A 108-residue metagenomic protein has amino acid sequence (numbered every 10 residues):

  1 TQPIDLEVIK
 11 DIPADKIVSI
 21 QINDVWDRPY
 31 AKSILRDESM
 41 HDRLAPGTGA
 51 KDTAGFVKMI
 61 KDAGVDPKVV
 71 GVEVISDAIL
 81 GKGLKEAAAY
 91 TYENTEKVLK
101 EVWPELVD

Functional and structural regions predicted by a protein language model:
T1-A50: Acidic/histidine-rich catalytic cores of soluble enzymes
L6-I9, T53-K58, A88-E96: Generic structural signal for well-ordered alpha-helices, preferentially at hydrophobic/aromatic core positions
I17-I22, P67-E73: Hydrophobic faces of well-ordered beta-strands that scaffold small-molecule active sites in alpha/beta enzyme cores
I20, P46, I60, V70 (+1 more regions): Conserved, mostly hydrophobic/aromatic
G55-D66, V98-E105: A structural motif corresponding to the C-terminal end of an alpha-helix and its immediate exit/capping segment
G71-V74, P104-D108: Short, flexible loop/turn segments with low-complexity composition
D77-I79: Sequence/structural signature of outer-membrane beta-barrel proteins
K82-V107: C-terminal helical cap(s) of enzyme catalytic domains, especially alpha/beta-barrels
